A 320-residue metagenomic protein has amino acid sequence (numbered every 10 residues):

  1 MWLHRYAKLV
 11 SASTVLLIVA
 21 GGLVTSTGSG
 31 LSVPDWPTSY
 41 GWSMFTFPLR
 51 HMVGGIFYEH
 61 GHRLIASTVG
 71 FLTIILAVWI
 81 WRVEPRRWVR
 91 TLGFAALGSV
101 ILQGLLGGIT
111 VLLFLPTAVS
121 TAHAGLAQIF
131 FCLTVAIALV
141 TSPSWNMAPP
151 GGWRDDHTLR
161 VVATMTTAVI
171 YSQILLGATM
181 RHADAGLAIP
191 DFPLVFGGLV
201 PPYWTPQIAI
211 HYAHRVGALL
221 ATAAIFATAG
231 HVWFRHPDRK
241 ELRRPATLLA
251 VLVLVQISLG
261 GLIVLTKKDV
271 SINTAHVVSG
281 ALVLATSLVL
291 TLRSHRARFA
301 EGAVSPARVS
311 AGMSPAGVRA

Functional and structural regions predicted by a protein language model:
L3-L31, A168-R181: N-terminal signal-anchor transmembrane alpha helix
V24-V33, I101-A124, M180-P190, I257-A281: Interfacial helix-loop-helix junctions of multi-pass membrane proteins
T25-H60, G186-I208: Extracytosolic (periplasmic/ER-lumenal) interhelical loops and adjacent juxtamembrane/interface segments of multi-pass
R50-L72, T205-A221: Individual transmembrane alpha-helix segments
V69-I75, A127-W145, L220-A227, G280-H295: Hydrophobic cores of alpha-helical transmembrane segments in multi-pass inner/ER membrane proteins, independent
I80-F94, H157, A229-L249: Membrane-interface helix-loop-helix junctions at transmembrane boundaries of multi-pass membrane enzymes, predominantly
A136-T158, V162, A285-A320: A juxtamembrane structural motif centered on a specific transmembrane helix
Y171-A221, F226: Membrane-interfacial catalytic/cofactor-binding modules of polytopic membrane enzymes
